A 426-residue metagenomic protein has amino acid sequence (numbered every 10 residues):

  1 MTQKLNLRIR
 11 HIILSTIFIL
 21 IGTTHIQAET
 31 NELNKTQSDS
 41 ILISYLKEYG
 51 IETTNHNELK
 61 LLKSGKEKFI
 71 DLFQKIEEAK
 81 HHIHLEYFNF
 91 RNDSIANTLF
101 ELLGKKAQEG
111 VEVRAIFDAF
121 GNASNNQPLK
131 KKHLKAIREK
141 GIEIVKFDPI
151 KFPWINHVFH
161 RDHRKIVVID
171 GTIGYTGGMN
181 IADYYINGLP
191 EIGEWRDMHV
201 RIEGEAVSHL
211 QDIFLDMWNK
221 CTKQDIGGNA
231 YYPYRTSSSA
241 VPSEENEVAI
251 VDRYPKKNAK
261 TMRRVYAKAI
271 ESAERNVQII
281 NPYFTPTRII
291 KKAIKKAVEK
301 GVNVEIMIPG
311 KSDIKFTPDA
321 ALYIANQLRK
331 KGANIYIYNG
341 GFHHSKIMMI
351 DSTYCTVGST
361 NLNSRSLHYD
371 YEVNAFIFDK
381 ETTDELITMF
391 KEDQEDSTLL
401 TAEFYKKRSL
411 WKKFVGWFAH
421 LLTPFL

Functional and structural regions predicted by a protein language model:
T2-I13: Bacterial N-terminal signal peptides that target proteins for export
L5, G22-L426: Charged, low-complexity intrinsically disordered terminal segments
I12-G22: Bacterial N-terminal signal peptides
